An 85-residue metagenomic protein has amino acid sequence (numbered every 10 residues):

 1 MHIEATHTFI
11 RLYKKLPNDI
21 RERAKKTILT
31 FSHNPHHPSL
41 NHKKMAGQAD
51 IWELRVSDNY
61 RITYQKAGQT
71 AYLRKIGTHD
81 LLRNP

Functional and structural regions predicted by a protein language model:
H2, H7, R11, N18 (+3 more regions): Enriched for short, Lys/Arg-rich terminal
E4-T8, K14, T27, M45-A46: Basic nucleic-acid-binding interfaces
R11, E22, K26-L29, H33: Replace "anionic and nucleotidyl ligands
K15-N18, H36: Residues in soluble alpha-helical coiled-coils and helical-bundle/repeat scaffolds
L29-L54: A short, surface-exposed loop/turn module that caps and links secondary-structure elements
